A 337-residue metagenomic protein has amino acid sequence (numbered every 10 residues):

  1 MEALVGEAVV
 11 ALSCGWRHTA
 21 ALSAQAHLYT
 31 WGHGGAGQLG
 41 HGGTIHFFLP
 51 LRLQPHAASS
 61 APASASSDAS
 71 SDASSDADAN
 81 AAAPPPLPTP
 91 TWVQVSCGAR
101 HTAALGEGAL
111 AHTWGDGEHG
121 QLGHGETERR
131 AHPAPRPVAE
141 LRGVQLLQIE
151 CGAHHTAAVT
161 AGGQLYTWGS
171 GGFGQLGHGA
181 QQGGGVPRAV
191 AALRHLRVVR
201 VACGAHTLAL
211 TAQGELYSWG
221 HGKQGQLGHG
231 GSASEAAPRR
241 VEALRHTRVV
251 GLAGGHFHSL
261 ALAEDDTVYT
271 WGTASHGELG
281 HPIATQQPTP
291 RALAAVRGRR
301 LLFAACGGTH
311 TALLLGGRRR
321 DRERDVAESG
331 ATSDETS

Functional and structural regions predicted by a protein language model:
M1-S337: Eukaryote-biased RCC1-like beta-propeller repeat architecture
